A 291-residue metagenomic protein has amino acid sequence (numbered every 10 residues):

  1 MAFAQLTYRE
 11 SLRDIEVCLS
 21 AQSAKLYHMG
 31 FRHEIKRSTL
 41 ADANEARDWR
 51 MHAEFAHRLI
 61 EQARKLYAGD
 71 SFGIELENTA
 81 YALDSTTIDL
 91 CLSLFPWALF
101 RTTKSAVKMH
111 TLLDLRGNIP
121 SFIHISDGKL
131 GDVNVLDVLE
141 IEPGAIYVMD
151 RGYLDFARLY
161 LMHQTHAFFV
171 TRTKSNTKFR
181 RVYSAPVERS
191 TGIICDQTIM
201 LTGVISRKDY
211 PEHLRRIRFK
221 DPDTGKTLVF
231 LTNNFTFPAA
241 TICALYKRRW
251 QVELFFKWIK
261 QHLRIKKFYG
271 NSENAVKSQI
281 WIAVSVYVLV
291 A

Functional and structural regions predicted by a protein language model:
M1-D14, R47, E54-F55, E75-T79 (+2 more regions): Single, function-defining residue in the core of a domain
S11-M29: DNA-recognition alpha helix
Q22-K25, E61-Q62, I265: A short structural micro-motif
H28-F31, F268: Short, flexible helix-adjacent loops and helix caps
F31-W97: Active-site- or DNA-interface-adjacent structural scaffold in DNA-acting proteins
